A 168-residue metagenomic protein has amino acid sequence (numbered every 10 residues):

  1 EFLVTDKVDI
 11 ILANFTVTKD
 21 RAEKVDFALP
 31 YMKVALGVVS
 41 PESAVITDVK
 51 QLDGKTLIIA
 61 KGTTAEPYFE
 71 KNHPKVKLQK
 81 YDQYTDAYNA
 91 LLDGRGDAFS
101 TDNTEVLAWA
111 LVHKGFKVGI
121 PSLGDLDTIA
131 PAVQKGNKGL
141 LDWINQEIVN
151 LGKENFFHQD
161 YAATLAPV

Functional and structural regions predicted by a protein language model:
E1-Q51, K117-G124: Acidic, polar ligand-binding/catalytic clefts
L3-V4, L52, L91-L92, P131 (+1 more regions): Hydrophobic residues within well-ordered alpha-helices
D6-K7, T56, K80, R95 (+1 more regions): Conserved functional loop/turn residues at catalytic and ligand-binding sites
K7, I11, D48, A65 (+4 more regions): Stable alpha-helical elements in mature extracytoplasmic
A13-E23, Y68-K71, L92-D125: A ligand-binding cleft/hinge motif common to bilobed small-molecule-binding domains
F15-T16, K33-N89, N103-L107, K138: Bilobed "Venus flytrap"/periplasmic-binding protein-like clamshell domains and structurally analogous long
M32-S40, N103, L107-V149, P167-V168: Periplasmic-binding protein-like
T64-Y81, K117-S122, I148-V168: Ligand-binding clefts/hinges and TM-proximal coupling segments of bilobed small-molecule sensing domains
